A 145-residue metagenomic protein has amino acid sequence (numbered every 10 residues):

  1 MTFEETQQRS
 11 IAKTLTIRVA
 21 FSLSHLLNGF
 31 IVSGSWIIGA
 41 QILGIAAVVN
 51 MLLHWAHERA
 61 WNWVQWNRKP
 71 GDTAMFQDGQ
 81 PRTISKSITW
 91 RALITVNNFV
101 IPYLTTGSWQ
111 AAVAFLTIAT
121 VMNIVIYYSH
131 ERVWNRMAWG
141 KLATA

Functional and structural regions predicted by a protein language model:
M1-A145: Juxtamembrane/disordered regions of integral membrane proteins
